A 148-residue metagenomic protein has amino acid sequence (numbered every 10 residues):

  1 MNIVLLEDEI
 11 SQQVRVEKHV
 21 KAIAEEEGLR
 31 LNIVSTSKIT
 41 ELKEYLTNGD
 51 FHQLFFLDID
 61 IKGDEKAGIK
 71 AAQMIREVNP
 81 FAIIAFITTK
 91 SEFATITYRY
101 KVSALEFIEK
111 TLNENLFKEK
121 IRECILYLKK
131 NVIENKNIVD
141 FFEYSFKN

Functional and structural regions predicted by a protein language model:
E7: Conserved acidic carboxylate
I10-E17, A94: Charged phosphotransfer/docking patches of two-component systems
E17-K18, N32-L54: Acidic, metal-coordinating helix/loop segments flanking the phosphotransfer/catalytic sites of two-component signaling
F51-Q53, E77-I84: His-Asp phosphorelay/catalytic-motif detector in bacterial-type signaling
F56-D60: Active-site residues of response regulator receiver
K66-F81: Short amphipathic alpha-helix used as the core "switch/output" element in two-component signaling
A85-T89, Y98-R122: Output/docking surface of receiver
E119-N148: Conserved binding/recognition cores within well-folded domains
